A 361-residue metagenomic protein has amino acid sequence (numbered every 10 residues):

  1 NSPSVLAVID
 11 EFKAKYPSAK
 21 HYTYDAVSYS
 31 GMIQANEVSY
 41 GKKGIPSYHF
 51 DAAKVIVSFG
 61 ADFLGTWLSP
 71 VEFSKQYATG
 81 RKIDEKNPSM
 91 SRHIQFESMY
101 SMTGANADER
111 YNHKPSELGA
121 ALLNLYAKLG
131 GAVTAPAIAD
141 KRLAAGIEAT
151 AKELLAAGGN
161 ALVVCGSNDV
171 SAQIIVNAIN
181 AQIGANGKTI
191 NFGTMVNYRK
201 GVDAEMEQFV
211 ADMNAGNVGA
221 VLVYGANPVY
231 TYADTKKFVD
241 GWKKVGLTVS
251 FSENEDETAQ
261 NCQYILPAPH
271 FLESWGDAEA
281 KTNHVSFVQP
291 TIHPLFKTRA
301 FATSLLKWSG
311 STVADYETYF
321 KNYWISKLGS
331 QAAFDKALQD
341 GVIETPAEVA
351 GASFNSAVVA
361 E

Functional and structural regions predicted by a protein language model:
N1-V8: Cofactor-cradling patches in redox/metallo enzymes
D10-F12: Extended surface/linker regions that mediate inter-domain or inter-protein docking in multi-component redox
K20: N-terminal glycine-rich FAD/FM-binding segment characteristic of electron-transfer flavoproteins
Y24-F334: Non-catalytic alpha/beta scaffold blocks inside enzyme catalytic domains
N322-E361: Long, low-complexity segments enriched in small/aliphatic residues
